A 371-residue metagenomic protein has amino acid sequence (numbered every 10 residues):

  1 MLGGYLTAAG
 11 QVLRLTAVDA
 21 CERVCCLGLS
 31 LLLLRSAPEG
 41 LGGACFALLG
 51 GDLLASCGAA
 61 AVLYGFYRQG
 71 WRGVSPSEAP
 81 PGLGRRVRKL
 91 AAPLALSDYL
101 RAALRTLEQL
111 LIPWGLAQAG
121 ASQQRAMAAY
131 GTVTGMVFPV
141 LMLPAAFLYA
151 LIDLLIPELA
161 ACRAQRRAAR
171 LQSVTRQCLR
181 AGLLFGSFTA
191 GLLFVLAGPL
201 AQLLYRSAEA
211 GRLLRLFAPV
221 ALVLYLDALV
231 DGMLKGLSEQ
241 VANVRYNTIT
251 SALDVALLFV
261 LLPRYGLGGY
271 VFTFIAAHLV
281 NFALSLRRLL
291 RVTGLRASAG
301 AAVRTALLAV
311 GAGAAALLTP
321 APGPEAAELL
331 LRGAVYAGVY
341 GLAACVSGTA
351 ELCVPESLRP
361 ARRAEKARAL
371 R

Functional and structural regions predicted by a protein language model:
M1-A17, P219-I249, V260: Membrane-interface junctions at transmembrane-helix termini in multi-pass inner-membrane proteins
A17-L32, A37-Q69, I249-L253, L267-R288 (+1 more regions): Hydrophobic alpha-helical transmembrane segments
L34-P38, Y99-P144, A161, A201-Y205: Helix-terminus/linker motif at the lipid-water interface of multi-pass membrane proteins
C45, A60-Y99, R166-A169, R291-A306 (+1 more regions): Interhelical loop/hinge segments that connect adjacent transmembrane helices in multipass membrane
L141-R166: Helix-loop junctions and terminal segments of transmembrane helices in multi-pass membrane transport/translocation
Q172-V223, V255-A256: Alpha-helical transmembrane segments of multi-pass membrane transport and lipid-handling proteins
V230-S238, L286-G300: Alpha-helical transmembrane segments
T319-R371: Membrane-proximal transmembrane or re-entrant/amphipathic helices at the cytosolic face
